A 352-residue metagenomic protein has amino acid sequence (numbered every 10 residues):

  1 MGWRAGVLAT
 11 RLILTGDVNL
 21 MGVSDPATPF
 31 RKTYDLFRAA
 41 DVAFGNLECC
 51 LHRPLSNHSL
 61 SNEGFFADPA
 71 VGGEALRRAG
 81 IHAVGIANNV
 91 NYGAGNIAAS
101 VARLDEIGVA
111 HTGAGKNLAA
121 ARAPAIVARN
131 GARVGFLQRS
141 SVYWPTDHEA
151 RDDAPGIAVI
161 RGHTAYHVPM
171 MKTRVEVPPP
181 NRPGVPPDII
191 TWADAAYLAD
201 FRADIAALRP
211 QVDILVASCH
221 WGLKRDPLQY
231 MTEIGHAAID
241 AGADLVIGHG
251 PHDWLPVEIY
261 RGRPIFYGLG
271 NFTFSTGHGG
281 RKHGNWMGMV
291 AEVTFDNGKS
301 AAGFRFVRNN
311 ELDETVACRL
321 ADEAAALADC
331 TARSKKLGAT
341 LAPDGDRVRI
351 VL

Functional and structural regions predicted by a protein language model:
M1-L352: Acidic, metal/ion-coordinating pockets
